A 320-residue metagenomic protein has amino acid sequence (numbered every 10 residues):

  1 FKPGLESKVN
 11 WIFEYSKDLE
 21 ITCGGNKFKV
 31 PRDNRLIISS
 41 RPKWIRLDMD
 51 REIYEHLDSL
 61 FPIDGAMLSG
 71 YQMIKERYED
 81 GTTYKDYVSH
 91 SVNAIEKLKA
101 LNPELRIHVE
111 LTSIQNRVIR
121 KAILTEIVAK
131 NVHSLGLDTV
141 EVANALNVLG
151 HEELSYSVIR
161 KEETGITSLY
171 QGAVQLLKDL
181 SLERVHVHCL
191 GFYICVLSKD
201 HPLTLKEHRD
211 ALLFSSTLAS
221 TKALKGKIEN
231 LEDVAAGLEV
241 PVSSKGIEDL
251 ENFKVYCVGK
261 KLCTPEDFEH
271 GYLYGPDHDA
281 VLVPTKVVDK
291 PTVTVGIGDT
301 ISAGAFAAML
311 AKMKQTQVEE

Functional and structural regions predicted by a protein language model:
F1-T300, F306-E320: Ribokinase/PfkB-type carbohydrate-kinase core domain
